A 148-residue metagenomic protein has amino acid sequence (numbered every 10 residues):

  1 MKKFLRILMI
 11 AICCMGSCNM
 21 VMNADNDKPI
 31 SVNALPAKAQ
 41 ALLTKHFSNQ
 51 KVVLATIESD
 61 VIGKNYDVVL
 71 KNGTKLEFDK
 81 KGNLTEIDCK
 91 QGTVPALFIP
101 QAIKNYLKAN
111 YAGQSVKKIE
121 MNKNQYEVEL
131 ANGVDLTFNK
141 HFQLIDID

Functional and structural regions predicted by a protein language model:
M1-D27: Bacterial Sec-dependent N-terminal signal peptides
D25-D148: Interaction-mediating elements
